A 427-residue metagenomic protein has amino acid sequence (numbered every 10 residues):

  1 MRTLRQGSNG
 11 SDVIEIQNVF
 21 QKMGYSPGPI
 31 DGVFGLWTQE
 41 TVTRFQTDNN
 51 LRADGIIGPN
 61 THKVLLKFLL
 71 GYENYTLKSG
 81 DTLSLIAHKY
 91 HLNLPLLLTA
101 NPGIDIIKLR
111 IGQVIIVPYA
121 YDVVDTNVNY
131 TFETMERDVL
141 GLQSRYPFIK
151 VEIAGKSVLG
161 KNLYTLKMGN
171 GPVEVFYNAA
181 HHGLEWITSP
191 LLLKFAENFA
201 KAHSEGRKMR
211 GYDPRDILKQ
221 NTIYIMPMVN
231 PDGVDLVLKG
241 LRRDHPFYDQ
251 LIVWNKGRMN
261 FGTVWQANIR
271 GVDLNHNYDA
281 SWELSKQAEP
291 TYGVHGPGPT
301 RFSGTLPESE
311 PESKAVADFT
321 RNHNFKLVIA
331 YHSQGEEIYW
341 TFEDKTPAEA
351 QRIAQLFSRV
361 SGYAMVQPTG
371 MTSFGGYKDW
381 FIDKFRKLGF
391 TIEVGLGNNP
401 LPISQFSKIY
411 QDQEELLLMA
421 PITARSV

Functional and structural regions predicted by a protein language model:
M1-R2, N18-D31: Extracellular-facing binding/remodeling surfaces
T3, L85, L96, P118-L159: Short glycine- and acidic-rich boundary segments immediately preceding or forming the N-terminal edge of structured
R5, N9, P29-Q39, D54-G58: A glycine-rich, coil/turn loop motif that links secondary-structure elements
S8-N18, D31-L36, K67-H91, Q113 (+1 more regions): Primarily a LysM-type cell-wall glycan-binding module
V42, L97: Conserved hydrophobic/aromatic packing and binding residues within compact polymer-binding modules
Y164-V173, A180: Short beta-strand-to-loop junctions in surface cap/lid or active-site-entrance loops
P172, W186-I187, K194-A196, A200-Y339 (+1 more regions): Active-site/substrate-binding loop(s) of hydrolase catalytic cores
Y278-V427: Metallocarboxypeptidase
